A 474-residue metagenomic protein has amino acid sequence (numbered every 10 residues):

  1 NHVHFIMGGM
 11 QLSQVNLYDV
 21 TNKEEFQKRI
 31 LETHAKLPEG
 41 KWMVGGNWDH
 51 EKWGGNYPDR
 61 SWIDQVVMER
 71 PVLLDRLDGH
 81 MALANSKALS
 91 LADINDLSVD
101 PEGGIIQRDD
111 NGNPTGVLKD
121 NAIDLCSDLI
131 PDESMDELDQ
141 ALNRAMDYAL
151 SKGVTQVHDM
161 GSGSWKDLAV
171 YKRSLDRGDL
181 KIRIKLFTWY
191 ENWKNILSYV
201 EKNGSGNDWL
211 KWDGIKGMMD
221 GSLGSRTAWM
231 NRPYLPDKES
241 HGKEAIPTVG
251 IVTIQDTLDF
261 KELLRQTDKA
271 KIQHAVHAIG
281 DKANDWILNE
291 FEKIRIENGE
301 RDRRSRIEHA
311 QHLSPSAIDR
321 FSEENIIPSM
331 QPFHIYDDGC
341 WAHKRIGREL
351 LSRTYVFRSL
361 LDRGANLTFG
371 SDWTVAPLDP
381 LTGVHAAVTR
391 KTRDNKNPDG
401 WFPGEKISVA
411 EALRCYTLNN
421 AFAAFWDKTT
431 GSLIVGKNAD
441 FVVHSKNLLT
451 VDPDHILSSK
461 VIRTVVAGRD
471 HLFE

Functional and structural regions predicted by a protein language model:
N1-S198, D213, G217-R232, P236-A283 (+5 more regions): Divalent metal-binding segments
G8-L12, P101, D179, N207 (+5 more regions): Short, solvent-exposed loop/turn segments at the edges of secondary structure
T33, P453-E474: P-loop/Walker A phosphate-binding loop and immediately adjacent motor/lid segment at beta-alpha junctions
I105-D109, I215-G217, T429, V461-H471: Active-site and channel-lining beta-strand-loop segments that bind or position nucleotide-derived/phosphorylated
N113, S222, K437, R469-H471: Residue-level signal for well-ordered, solvent-exposed loop/turn and beta-edge residues enriched in charged/polar side
S174-R177, E201-L210, N298-E300, F321-E323: Acidic (Asp/Glu)-rich catalytic clusters
W209-T227, N325-Y336: Non-cysteine beta-strand/loop elements that form the S-adenosyl-L-methionine
R265-A275, K282-S305, H309-A310, P315-D319 (+2 more regions): His/Asp/Glu-enriched, well-ordered alpha-helical/loop segment that forms or immediately abuts the divalent-metal
